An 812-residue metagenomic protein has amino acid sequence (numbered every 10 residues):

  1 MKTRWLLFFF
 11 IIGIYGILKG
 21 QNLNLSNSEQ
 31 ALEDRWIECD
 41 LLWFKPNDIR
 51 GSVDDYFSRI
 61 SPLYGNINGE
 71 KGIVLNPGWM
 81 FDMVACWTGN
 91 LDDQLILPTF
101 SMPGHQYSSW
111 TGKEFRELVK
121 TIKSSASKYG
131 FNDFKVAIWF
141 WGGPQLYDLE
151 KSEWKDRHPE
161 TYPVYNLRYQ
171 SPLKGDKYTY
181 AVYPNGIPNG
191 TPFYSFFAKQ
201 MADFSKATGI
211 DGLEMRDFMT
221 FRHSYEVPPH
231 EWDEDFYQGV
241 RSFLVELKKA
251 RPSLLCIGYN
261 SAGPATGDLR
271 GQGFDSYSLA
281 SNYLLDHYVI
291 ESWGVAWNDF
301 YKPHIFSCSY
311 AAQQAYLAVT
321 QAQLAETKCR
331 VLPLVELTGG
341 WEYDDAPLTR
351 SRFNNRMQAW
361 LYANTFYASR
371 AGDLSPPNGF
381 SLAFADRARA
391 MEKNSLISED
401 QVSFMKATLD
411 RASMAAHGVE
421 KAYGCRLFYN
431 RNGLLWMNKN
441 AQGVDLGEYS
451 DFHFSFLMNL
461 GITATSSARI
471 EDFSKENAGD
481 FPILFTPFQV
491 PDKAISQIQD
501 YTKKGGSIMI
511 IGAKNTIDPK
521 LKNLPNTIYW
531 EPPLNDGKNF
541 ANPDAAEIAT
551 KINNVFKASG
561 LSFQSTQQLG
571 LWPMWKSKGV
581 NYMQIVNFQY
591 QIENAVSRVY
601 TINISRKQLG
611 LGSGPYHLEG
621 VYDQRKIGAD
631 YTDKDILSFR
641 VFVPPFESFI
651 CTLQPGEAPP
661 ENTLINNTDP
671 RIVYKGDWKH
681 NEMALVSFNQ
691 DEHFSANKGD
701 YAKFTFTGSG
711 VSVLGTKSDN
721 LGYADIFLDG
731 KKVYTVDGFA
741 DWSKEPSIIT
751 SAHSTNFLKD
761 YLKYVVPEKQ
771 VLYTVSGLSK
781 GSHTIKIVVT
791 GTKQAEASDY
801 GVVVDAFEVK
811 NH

Functional and structural regions predicted by a protein language model:
N22, N27, R216, R222-H223 (+5 more regions): Hydrophobic targeting/anchoring helices
E38-D40, D133-P144, E214-R216, E234-G273 (+3 more regions): Aromatic-lined carbohydrate-recognition surfaces of secreted/lumenal glycan-active proteins
L42-K45, I49-R50, Q106-W110, E117-L118 (+2 more regions): Active-site-adjacent "subsite" loops/lids of carbohydrate-active enzymes
S52-P98, D203-L213, Y283, Y288 (+2 more regions): Catalytic domains of carbohydrate-active enzymes, especially glycoside hydrolases
G65-R116, P144-S152, T220-H230, I462 (+1 more regions): Aromatic-lined carbohydrate-binding/catalytic grooves of carbohydrate-active enzymes
Y423-D451, I483-Q489, S565-G610, F646-T652: Carbohydrate-binding surface patches
V444-L524, G628-T652: Helical hinge/lid and interdomain linker segments adjacent to catalytic or ligand-binding clefts that mediate domain
E657-H812: Glycan-recognition surfaces in beta-rich domains, encompassing non-catalytic CBMs and lectin-like receptor-binding
